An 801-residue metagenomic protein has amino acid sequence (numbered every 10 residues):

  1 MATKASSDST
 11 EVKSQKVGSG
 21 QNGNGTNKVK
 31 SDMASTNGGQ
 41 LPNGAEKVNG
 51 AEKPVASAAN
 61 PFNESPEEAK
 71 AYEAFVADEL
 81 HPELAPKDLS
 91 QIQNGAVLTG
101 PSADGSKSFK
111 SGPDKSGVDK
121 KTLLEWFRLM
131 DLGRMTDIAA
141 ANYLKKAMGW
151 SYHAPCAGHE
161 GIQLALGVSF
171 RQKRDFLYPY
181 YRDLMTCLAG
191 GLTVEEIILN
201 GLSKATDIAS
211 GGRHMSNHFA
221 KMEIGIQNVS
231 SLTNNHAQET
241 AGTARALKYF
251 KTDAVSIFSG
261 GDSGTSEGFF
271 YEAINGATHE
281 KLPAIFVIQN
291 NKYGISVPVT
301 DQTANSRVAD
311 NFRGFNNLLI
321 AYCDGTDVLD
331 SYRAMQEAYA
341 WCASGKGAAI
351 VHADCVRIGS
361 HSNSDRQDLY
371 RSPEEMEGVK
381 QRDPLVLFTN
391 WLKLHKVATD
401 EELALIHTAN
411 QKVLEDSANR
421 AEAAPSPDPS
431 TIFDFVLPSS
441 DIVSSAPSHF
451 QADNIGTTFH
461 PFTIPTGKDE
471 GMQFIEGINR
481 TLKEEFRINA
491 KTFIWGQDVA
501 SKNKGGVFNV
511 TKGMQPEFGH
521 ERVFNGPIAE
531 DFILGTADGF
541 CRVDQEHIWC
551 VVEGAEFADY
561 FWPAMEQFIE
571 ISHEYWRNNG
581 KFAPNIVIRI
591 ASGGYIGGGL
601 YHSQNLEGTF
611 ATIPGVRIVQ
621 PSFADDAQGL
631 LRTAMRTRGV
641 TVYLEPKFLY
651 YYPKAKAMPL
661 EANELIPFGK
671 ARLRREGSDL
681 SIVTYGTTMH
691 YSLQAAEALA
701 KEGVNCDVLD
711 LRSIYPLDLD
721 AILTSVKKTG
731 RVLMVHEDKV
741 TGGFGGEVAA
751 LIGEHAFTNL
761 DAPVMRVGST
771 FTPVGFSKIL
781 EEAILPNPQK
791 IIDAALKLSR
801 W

Functional and structural regions predicted by a protein language model:
M1-I162, A353, I358-E521, I528 (+2 more regions): Conserved acidic/glycine
M135-L282, P298-N316, L600-Y601, T609: Cofactor-binding active-site loop characterized by glycine-rich and histidine/acidic residues
Y143-M148, S216-S230, A254-S259, N316-I320 (+7 more regions): Glycine/charged-rich beta-loop-alpha catalytic/anionic-binding loops adjacent to active sites
L164, I224-N291, G325-W341, A500-F582 (+1 more regions): Thiamine diphosphate
L166-G167, L188-T193, G268-E272, S296-D301 (+11 more regions): Short acidic, glycine/serine/threonine-rich loops at helix termini
Y181-T186, E223, G260-S266, I288-G294 (+11 more regions): Acidic, glycine-rich active-site loops and adjacent beta-strand->loop/helix elements that engage anionic groups
G225-A423, A611-G730, M734-V735: Glycine-rich ThDP/TPP pyrophosphate-binding loop and its adjacent helix/strand module within ThDP-dependent enzymes
V740, F744, A749-M765: Catalytic-face loop-and-helix region of soluble metabolic enzyme cores
